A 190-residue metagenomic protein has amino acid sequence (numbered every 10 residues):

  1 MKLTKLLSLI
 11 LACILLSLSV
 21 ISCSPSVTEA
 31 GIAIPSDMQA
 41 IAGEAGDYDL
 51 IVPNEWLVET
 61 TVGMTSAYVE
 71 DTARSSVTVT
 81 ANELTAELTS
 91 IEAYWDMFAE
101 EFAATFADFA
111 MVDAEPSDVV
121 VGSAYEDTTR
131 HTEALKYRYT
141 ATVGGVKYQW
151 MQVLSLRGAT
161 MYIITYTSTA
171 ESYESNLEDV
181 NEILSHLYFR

Functional and structural regions predicted by a protein language model:
K2-R74, S117, Y125-E126, V143-K147 (+2 more regions): N-terminal targeting sequences that direct proteins away from the cytosol to non-cytosolic compartments
T61-W150, L154-L156, M161-Y162: Conserved polar/disulfide-associated segments of primarily extracytoplasmic proteins
